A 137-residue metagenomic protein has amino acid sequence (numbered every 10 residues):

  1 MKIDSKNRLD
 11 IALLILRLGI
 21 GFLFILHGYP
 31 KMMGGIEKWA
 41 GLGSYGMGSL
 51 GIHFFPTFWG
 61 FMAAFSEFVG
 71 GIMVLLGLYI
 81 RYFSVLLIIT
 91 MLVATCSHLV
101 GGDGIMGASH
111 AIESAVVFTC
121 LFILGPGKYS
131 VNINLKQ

Functional and structural regions predicted by a protein language model:
M1-E37, F54-F65, V69-Q137: Extended, low-polarity transmembrane helix blocks
W39-F55: Perimembrane loop-to-helix junctions flanking transmembrane segments
